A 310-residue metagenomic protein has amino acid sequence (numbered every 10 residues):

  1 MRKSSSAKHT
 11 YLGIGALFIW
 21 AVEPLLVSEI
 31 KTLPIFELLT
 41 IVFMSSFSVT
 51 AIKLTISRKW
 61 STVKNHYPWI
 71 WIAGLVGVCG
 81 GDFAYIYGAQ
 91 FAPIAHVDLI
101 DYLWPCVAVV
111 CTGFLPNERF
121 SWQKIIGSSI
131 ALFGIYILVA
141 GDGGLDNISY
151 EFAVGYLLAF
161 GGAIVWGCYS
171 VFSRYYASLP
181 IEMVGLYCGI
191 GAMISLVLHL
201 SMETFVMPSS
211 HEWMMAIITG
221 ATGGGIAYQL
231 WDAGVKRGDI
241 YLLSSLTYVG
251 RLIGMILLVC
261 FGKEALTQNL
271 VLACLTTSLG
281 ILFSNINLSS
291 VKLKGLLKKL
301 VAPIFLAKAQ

Functional and structural regions predicted by a protein language model:
M1-T40, L145-Y175, L257, L293 (+1 more regions): Glycine-/small-residue-enriched transmembrane alpha-helix faces in small-molecule transporters and effluxers
R2, F43, E212, Y248-Q310: C-terminal-most transmembrane helix of multi-pass membrane proteins
K8-G15, P34-K53, I72, G127-F133 (+3 more regions): Hydrophobic alpha-helical transmembrane segments of multi-pass integral membrane proteins, especially transporters
I19-P24, T55-H96, I100-D101, I137 (+1 more regions): Specific transmembrane alpha-helical segments of multi-pass solute transporters/efflux pumps, especially DMT/EamA
A21, L25, L75-C79, F83 (+6 more regions): Hydrophobic/small/kink-forming positions within alpha-helical transmembrane segments of polytopic membrane proteins
E37-F47, I86-R119, I240-V259: Specific alpha-helical transmembrane segments that line the substrate/conduction pathway and gating interfaces
T50, Q123-D142, C188, A192 (+3 more regions): Hydrophobic transmembrane alpha-helices of multi-pass small-molecule transport proteins
L54-S57, W104-S129, L252-L272, L282: C-terminal transmembrane-helix exit sites in multi-pass transporters
